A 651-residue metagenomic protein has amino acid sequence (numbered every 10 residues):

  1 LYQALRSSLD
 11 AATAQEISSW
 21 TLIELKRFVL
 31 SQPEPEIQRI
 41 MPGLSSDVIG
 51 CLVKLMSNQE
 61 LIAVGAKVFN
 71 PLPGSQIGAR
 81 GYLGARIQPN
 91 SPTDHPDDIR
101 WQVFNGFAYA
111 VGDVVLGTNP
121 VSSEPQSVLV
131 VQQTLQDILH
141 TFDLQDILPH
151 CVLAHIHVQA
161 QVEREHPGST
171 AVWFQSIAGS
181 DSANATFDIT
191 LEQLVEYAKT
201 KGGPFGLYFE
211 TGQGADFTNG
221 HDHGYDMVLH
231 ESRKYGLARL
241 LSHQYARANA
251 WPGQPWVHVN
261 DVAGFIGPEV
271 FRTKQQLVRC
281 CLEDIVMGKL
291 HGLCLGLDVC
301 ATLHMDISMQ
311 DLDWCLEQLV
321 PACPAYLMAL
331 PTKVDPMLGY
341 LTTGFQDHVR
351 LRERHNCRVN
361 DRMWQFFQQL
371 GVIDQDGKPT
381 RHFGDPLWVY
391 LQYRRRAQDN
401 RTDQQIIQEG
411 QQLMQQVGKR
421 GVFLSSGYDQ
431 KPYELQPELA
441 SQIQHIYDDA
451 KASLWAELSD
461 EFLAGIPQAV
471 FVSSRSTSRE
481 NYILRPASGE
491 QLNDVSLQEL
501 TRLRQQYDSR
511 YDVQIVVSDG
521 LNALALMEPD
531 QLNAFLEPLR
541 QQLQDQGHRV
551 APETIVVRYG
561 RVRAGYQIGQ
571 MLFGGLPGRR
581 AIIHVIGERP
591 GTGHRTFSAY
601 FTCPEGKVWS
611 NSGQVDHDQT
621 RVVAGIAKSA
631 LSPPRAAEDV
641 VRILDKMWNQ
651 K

Functional and structural regions predicted by a protein language model:
L1-Q133, H140-H157, M305-W314, A325-Y326 (+8 more regions): Metallocofactor- and cofactor-centric catalytic cores in central/energy metabolism, strongly enriched
L1-V53, A183-F209, D216-R247, P268 (+1 more regions): Intrinsic disorder/low-complexity detector
Q59, A63-V64, A79-R80, A85 (+4 more regions): Alpha-helix-loop-beta-strand connector modules within alpha/beta enzyme cores
D113-T118, L139, G296-L297, Y326-P331 (+2 more regions): Short hydrophobic alpha-helical runs that function as membrane-insertion/retention elements
D143-Q145, Q161-Q318, A322-L330, D335-Y340 (+1 more regions): Catalytic alpha/beta core domains of metabolic enzymes, predominantly
F174-S176, E210, S473, V516-S518 (+1 more regions): Short beta-strand segments
V228-R233, L237-R239, H243-P252, R580 (+1 more regions): C-terminal functional extensions of proteins
Q541, Q546-R595: A contiguous pocket-lining binding segment that forms or flanks enzyme active sites
